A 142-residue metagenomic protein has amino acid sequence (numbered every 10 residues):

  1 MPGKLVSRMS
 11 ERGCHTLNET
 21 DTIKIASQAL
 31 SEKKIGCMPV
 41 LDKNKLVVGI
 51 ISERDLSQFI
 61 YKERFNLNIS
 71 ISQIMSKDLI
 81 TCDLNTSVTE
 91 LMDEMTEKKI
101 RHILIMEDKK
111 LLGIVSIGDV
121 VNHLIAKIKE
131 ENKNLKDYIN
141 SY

Functional and structural regions predicted by a protein language model:
M1-Y142: Tandem CBS (Cystathionine beta-synthase) repeat/Bateman regulatory domains
